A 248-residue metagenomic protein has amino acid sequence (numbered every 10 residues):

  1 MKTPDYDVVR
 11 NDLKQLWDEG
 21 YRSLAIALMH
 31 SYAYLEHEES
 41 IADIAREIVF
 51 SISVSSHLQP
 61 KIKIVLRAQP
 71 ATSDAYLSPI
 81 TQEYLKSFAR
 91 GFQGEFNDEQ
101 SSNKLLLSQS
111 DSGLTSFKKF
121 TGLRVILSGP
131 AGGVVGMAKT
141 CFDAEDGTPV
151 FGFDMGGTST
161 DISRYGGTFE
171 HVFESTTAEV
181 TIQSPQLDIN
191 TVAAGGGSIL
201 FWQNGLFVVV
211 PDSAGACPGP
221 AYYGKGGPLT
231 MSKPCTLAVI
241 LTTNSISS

Functional and structural regions predicted by a protein language model:
M1-S248: N-terminally biased helix-coil "hinge/interface" segments that flank
